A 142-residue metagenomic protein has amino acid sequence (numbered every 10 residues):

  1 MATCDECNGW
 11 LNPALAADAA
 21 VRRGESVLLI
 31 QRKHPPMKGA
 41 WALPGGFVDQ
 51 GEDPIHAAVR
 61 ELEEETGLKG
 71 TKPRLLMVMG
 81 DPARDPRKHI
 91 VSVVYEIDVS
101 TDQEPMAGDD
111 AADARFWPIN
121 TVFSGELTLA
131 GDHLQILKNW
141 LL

Functional and structural regions predicted by a protein language model:
M1-D18: Acidic, metal-coordinating catalytic segment for phosphate/diphosphate chemistry, firing primarily on the Nudix
L11-P13, G39, T71, R87-V91: Residue-level preference for beta-strand/loop junctions
L15-A17, E25, V91-V93, A112: Change "...and in nucleic-acid phosphodiester-cleaving endonucleases..." to "...and in nucleic-acid processing enzymes
V21, V94-D98, R115-P118: Short, well-ordered beta-strand micro-motif
R22-E64, L68: Conserved Nudix-box catalytic region and its N-terminal flanking loop in Nudix hydrolases and closely related
P36-A40, E104-L142: Nudix hydrolase/Nudix homology domain
L68-M77: A short coil-to-beta-strand element that immediately follows conserved catalytic motifs
M79-E104, L141: Active-site-adjacent beta-strand/loop module that shapes the phosphate/pyrophosphate-binding cleft
